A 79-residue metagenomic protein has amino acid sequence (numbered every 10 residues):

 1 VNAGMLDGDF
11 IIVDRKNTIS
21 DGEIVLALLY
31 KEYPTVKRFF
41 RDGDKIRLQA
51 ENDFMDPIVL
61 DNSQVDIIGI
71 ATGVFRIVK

Functional and structural regions predicted by a protein language model:
V1-K79: Acidic/glycine-rich C-terminal interaction modules and beta/coil loop segments that lie outside canonical DNA-binding
